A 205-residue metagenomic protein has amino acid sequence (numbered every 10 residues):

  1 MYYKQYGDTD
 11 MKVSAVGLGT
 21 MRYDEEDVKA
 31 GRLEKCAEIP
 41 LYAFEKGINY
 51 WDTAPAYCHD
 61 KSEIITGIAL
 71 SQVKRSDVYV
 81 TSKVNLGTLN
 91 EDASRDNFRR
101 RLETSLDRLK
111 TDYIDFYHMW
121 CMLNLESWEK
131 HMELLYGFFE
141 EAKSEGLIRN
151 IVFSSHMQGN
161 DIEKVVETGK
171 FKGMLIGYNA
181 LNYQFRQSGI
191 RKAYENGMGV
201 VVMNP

Functional and structural regions predicted by a protein language model:
M1-V78: N-terminal binding-site loop/beta-alpha segment at the start of enzyme catalytic domains that lines or forms
Q5, V13-G17, N49-Y50, D77-K83 (+4 more regions): Structural preference for beta-strand elements that scaffold enzyme active sites
G7-K12, E45, G67-D77, E103-D112 (+2 more regions): Acidic (Asp/Glu)-rich catalytic clusters
D27-A30, A54-E63, G87-D96, L125-W128 (+1 more regions): Acidic-and-aromatic substrate-binding clefts and catalytic sites of carbohydrate-active enzymes
V28-F44, E91-K110, H156-V166: Short, acidic/polar
E63-K83, E133-G146, V201-V202: Alpha-helix-loop-beta-strand connector modules within alpha/beta enzyme cores
L106-E126: Active-site groove signature of glycoside hydrolases
M122-P205: Beta/alpha (TIM)-barrel catalytic core signal, keyed to glycine-rich beta->alpha loops juxtaposed to Asp/Glu that bind
